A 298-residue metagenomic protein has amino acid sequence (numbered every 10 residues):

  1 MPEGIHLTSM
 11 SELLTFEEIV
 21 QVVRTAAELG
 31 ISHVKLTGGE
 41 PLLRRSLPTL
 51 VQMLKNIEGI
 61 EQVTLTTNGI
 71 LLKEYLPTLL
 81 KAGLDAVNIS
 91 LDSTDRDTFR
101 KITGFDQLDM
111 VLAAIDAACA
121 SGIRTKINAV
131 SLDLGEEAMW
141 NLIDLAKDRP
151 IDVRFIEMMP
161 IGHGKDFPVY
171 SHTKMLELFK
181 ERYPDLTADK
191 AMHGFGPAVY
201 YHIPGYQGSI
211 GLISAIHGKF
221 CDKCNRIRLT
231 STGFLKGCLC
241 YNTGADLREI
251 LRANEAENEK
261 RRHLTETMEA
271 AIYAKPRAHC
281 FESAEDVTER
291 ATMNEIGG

Functional and structural regions predicted by a protein language model:
M1, L76, T103, L239 (+1 more regions): Short, flexible helix/strand-to-coil boundary loops that buttress conserved ligand/catalytic motifs in alpha/beta
M1-T15: Canonical Radical SAM [4Fe-4S] cluster-binding loop centered on the CxxxCxxC motif and its immediate flanking residues
T8, R45, K73, G162-H163: Short, solvent-exposed loop/turn segments at secondary-structure junctions
L13-L36, L43-I156: Radical SAM/AdoMet-radical enzyme domain recognition
D97-R100, F105-S209, A215, E249 (+1 more regions): Radical SAM enzyme [4Fe-4S]-AdoMet core and its adjacent flexible, acidic and glycine-rich loops/tails across
I210-L212, G237-C238: Short capping micro-motif at the N-terminus of alpha-helices
K219-G298: Radical SAM enzyme core and accessory elements
